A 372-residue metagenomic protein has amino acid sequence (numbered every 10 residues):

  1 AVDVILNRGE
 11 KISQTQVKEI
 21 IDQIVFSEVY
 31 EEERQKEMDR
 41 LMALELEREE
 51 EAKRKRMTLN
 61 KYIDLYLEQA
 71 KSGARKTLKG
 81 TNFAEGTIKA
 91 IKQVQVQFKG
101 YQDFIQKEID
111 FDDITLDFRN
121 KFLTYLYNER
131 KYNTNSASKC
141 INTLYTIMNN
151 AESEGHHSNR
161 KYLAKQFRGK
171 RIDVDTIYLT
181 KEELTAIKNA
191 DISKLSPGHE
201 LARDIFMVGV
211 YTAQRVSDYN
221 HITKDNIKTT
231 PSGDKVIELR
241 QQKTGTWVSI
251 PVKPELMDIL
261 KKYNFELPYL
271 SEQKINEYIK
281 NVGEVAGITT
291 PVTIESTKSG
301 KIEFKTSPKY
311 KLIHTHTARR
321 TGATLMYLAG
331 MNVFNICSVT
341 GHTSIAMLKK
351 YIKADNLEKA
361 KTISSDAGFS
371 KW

Functional and structural regions predicted by a protein language model:
A1-T81: N-terminal helical hairpins
E68-G86, Q95-I177, A190-L195, F265: N-terminal core-binding DNA-recognition domain of tyrosine recombinases/integrases
Y145-N149, E200-S217, T324-L325: Short pre-functional
Y178, Q241-G245, T340-S365: Catalytic-site neighborhood detector that most strongly recognizes the C-terminal catalytic loop/helix of tyrosine
K194-S196, F265-Y269, K280-S338: Short, basic (Lys/Arg/His-rich) helix/loop patches that form interaction surfaces in the mid-to-C-terminal regions
T212, H221-I259: Conserved tyrosine-mediated DNA breakage-rejoining catalytic core shared by Y-recombinases
N226-G233, L328-Y351: Short, polar N-cap/turn motifs at the start of nucleic acid-interacting alpha helices
E277, I288-T290, D366-W372: C-terminal secondary-structure termini that scaffold catalytic or DNA-interacting sites
